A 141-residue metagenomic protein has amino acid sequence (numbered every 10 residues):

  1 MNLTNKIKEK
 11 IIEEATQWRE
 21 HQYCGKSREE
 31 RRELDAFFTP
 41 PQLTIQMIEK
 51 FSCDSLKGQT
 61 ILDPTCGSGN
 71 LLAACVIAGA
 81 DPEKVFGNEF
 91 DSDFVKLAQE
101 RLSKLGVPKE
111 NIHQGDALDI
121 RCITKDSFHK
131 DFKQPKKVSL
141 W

Functional and structural regions predicted by a protein language model:
M1-W141: SAM-dependent methyltransferase catalytic region
